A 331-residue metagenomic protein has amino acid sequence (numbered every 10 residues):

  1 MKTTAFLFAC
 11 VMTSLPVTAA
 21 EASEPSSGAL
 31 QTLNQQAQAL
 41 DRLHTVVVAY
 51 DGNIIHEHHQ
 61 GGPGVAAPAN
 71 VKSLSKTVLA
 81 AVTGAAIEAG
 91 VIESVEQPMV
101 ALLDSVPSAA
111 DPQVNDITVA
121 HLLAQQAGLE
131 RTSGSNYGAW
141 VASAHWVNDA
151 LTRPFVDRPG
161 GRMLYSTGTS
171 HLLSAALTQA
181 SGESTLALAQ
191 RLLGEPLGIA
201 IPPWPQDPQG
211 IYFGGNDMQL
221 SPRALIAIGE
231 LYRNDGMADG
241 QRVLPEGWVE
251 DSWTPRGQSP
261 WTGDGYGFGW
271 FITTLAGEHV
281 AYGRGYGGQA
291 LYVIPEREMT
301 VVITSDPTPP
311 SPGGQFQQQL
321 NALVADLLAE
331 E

Functional and structural regions predicted by a protein language model:
A5-P16: Bacterial N-terminal signal peptides
N34-G64, L291-Y292, T300-V302: A short, well-structured edge-of-sheet supersecondary motif
G52, A69-V95, L122, L173-L177 (+1 more regions): Active-site SXXK
N70, A89-A127, T152, A180-L220: Active-site helix/loop module of the DD-peptidase/beta-lactamase fold, centered on the serine-lysine SxxK catalytic
G90-S94, S133, T178-Q190, G236-L244 (+1 more regions): Structural helix-adjacent loops and short alpha-helical linkers that scaffold large soluble proteins
T169-A176, N216-M237, Q289-S305: Active-site-proximal alpha-helical segments within enzyme catalytic domains
I201-P202, V249-V301, P310: Active-site Gly/Thr loop motif
P312-E331: Short, gly/Ser/Thr-rich active-site loops of penicillin-recognizing serine hydrolases
